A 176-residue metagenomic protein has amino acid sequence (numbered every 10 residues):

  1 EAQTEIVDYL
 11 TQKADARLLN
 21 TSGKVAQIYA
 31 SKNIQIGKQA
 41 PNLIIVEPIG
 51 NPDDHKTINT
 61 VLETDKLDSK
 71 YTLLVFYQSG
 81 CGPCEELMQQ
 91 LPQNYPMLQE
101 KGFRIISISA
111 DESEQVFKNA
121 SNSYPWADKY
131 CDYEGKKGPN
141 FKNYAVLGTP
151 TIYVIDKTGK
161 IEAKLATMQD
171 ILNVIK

Functional and structural regions predicted by a protein language model:
E1-D54: Oxidative protein folding and maturation machinery
G37, L67-D68, L98-K101, S121-S123 (+1 more regions): A structural signal for short secondary-structure junctions
V46, D128-Y133, L165: Short acidic-hydrophobic, aromatic-tinged amphipathic segments that line or gate anion-handling sites
T60-L91, R104: Short active-site neighborhood of thiol/selenol oxidoreductases, capturing the structured segment around
E85-N122, K136-F141: Structural microenvironment flanking redox-active thiols in thiol-disulfide oxidoreductases
F103, A127-D128: Short, conserved active-site loop motifs that form the nucleotide-linked donor/cofactor pocket
E134-I175: Thiol/disulfide oxidoreductase modules built on the thioredoxin-like
